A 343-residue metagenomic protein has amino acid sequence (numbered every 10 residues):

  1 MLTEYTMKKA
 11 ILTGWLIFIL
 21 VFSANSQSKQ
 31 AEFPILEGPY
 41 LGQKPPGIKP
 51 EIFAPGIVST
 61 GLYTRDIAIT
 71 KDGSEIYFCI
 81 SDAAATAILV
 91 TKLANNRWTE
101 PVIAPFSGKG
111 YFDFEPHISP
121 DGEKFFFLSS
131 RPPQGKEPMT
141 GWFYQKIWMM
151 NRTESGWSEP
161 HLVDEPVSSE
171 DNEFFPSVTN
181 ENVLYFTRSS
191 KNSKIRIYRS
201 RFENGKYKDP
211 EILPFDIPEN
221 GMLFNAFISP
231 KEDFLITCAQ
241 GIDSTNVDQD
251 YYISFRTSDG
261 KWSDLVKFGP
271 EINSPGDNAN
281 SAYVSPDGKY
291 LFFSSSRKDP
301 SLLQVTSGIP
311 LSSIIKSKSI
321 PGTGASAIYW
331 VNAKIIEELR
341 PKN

Functional and structural regions predicted by a protein language model:
M1-A31: Bacterial Sec-dependent N-terminal signal peptides
S28-N343: Short, conserved micro-motifs composed of acidic
